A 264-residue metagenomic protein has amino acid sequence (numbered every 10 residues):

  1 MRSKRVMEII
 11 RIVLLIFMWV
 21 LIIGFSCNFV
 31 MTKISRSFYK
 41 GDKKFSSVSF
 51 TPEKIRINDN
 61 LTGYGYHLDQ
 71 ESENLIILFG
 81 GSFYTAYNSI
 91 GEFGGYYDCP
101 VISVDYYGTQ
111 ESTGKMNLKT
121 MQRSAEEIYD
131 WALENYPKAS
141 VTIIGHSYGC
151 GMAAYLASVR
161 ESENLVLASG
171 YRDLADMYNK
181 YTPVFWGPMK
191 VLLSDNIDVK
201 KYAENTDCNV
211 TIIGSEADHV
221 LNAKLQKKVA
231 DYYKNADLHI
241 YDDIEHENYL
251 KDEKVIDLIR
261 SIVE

Functional and structural regions predicted by a protein language model:
R11-R56: An N-terminal hydrophobic leader/cap segment in hydrolases
N58, G63-W131, G151: Membrane-embedded segments
I144-G149, A153: Gly/Ala-rich beta-loop-alpha elbow adjacent to hydrolase catalytic centers
M152-Y202: Hydrolase active-site cap/lid region
V199, C208, N222-D231: Short alpha-helix in the alpha/beta-hydrolase fold that links the catalytic acid
T206, T211-G214, D218: Short beta-strand/loop motif that positions the catalytic acidic residue of the alpha/beta-hydrolase fold
A217-L221, H246-E247: Acidic catalytic loop of the alpha/beta-hydrolase fold
I244-K254: Catalytic histidine-centered segment of alpha/beta-hydrolase-like enzymes
